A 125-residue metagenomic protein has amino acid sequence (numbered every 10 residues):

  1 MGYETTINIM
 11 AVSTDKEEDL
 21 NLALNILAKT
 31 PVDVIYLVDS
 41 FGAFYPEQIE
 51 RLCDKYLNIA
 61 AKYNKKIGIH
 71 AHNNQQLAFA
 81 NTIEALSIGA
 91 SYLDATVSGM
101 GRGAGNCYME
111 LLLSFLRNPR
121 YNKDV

Functional and structural regions predicted by a protein language model:
M1-V125: Catalytic cores and adjacent flexible loops of soluble metabolic enzymes that perform enolate/carbanion chemistry on
